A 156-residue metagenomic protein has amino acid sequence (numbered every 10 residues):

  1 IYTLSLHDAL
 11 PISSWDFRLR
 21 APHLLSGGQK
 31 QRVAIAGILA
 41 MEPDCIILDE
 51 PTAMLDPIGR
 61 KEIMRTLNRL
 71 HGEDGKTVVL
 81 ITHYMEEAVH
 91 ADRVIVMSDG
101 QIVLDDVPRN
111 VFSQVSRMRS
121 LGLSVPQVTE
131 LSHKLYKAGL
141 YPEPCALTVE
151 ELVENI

Functional and structural regions predicted by a protein language model:
I1-D8: Single conserved hydrophobic/aromatic residue that forms the stacking wall/gate of nucleotide- or nucleobase-binding
A21-L25, Q29: Conserved ABC ATPase signature
I35: Hydrophobic anchor residue at the start of the ABC signature
A40-D44: A short, proline-enriched helix->beta-strand linker immediately N-terminal to the Walker B motif in ABC-type P-loop
I46-D49: Catalytic Walker B motif of ABC-type/P-loop ATPase nucleotide-binding domains
D105-D106: ABC ATPase "signature
